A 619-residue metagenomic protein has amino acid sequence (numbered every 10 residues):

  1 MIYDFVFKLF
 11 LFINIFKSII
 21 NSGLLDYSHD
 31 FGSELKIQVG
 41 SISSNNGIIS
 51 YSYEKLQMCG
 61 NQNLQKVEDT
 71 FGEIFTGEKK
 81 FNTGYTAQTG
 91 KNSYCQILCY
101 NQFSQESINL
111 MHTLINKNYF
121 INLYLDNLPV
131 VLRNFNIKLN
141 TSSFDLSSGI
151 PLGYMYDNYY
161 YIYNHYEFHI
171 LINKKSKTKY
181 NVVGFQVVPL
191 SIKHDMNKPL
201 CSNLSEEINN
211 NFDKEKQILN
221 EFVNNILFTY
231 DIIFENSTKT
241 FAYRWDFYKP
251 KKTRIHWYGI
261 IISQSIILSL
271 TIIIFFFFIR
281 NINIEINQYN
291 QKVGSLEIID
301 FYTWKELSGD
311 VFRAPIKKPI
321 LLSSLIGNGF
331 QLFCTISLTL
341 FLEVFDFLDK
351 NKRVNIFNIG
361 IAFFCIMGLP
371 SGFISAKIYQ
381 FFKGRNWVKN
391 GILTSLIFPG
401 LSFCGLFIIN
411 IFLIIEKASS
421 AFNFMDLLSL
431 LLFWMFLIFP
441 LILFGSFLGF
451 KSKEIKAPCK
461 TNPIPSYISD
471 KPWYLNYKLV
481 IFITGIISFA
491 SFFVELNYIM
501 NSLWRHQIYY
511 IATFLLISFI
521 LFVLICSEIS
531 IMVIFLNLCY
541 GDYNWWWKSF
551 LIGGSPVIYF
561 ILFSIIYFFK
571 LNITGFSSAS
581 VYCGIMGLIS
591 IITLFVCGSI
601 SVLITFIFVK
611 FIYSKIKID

Functional and structural regions predicted by a protein language model:
M1-I13: Classical eukaryotic N-terminal signal peptides for Sec-dependent ER targeting/secretion, especially the positively
V6-K8, R254-T271, P319-Q331, N351-G368 (+6 more regions): Transmembrane alpha-helices of multi-pass eukaryotic membrane proteins
N14-N21, I267-N281, Q331-F347, M367-Q380 (+6 more regions): Membrane-embedded alpha-helices of multi-pass membrane proteins, especially ion channels and transporters
I19-I261: Soluble extramembrane domains flanking the early transmembrane region of eukaryotic membrane proteins
L219, F568-D619: TerminUS-proximal long segments
D246-I414, F447, S452: Hydrophobic alpha-helical transmembrane segments corresponding to the first two to three helices of multi-pass helical
K292-S308, A457-N476, Y613-D619: Non-transmembrane, juxtamembrane loop and terminal tail segments of multi-pass eukaryotic membrane proteins
K456-S488, L496-N501, C526-W546: Multipass alpha-helical transmembrane domains of eukaryotic endomembrane proteins
